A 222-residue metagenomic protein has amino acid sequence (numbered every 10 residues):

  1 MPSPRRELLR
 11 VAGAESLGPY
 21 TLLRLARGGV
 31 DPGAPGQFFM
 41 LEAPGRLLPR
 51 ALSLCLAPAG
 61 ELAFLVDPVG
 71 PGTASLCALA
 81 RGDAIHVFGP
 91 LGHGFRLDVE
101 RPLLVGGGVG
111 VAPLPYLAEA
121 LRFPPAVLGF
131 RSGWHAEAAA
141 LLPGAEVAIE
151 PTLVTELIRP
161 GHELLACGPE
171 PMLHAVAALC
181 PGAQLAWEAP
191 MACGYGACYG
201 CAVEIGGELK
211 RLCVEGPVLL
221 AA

Functional and structural regions predicted by a protein language model:
M1-R81: Ferredoxin-reductase
P71-P190: FNR/FR-type flavoprotein reductase catalytic core
E170-P171, E188-P217: Local cysteine-cluster metal-coordination motifs and their immediate loop/turn environment, predominantly Fe-S cluster
A221-A222: A charged, well-structured terminal subsegment
